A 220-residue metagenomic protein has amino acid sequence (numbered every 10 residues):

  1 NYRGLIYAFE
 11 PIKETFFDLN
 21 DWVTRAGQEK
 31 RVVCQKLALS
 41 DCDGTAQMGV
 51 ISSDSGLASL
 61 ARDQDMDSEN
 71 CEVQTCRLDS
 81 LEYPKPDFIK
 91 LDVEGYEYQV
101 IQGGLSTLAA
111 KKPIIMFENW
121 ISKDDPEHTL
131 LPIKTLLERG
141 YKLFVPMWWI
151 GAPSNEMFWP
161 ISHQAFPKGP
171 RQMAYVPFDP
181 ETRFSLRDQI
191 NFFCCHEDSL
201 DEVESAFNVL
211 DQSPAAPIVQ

Functional and structural regions predicted by a protein language model:
N1-Q220: Phosphate/nucleotide-binding beta-alpha loop and adjacent structural elements of enzyme active sites
